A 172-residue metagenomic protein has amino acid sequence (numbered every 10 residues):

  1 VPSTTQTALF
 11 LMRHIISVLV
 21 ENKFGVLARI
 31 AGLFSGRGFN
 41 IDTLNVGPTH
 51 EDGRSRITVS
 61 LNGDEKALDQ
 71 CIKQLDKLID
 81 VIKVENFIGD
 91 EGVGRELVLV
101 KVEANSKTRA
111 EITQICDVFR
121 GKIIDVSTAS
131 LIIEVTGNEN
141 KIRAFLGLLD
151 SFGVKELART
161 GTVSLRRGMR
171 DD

Functional and structural regions predicted by a protein language model:
P2-S3, L9: Short, often N-terminal, low-complexity regions that either remain intrinsically disordered or form a short helix
S3-T4, N105: Serine/threonine-rich low-complexity intrinsically disordered regions
F10-R56, S60-D172: Long, contiguous binding/interaction regions
